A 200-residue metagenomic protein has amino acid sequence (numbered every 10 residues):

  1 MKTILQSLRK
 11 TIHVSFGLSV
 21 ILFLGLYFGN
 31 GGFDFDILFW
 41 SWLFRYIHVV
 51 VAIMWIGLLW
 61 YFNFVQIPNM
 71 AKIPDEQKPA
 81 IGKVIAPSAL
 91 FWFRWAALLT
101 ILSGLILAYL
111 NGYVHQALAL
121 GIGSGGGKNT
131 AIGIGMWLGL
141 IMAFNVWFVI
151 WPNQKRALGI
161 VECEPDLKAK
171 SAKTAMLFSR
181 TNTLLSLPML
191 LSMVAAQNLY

Functional and structural regions predicted by a protein language model:
M1-Y200: Polytopic transmembrane helical bundles with strong interfacial aromatic enrichment
